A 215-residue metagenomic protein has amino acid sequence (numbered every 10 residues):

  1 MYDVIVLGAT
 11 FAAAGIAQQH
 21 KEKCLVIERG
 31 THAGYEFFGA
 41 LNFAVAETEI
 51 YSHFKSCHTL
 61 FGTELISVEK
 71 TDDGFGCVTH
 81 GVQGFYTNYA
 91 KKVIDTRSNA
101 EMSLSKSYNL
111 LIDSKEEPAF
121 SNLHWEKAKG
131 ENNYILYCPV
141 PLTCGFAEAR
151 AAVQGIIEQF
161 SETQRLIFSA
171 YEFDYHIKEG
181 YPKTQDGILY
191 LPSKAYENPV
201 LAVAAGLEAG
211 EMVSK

Functional and structural regions predicted by a protein language model:
M1-V4, K21-K23, T48-E49, S56-F61 (+1 more regions): Extreme N-terminal leader/targeting segments of oxidoreductases
Y2-L25, A202-V203, L207-G210: N-terminal Rossmann-like FAD-binding beta1-loop-alpha1 element of flavoenzymes
L7-T10, I27-G30, T96-S98, P192: Active-site-proximal beta-strand/loop segments in catalytic clefts of secreted hydrolases
T10-F11, H32, Y196-V200: Residue-level detector of alpha-helix initiation sites
K21-F38: Glycine-rich FAD pyrophosphate-binding loop
G39-V45: Glycine-rich active-site loop/strand segments that organize a redox cofactor
A46-S103: Feature captures the FAD/FMN-dependent oxidoreductase FAD-binding
F85-K92, R97-K215: Flavin (FAD/FMN)-binding glycine-rich loop and adjacent Rossmann-like elements that form
